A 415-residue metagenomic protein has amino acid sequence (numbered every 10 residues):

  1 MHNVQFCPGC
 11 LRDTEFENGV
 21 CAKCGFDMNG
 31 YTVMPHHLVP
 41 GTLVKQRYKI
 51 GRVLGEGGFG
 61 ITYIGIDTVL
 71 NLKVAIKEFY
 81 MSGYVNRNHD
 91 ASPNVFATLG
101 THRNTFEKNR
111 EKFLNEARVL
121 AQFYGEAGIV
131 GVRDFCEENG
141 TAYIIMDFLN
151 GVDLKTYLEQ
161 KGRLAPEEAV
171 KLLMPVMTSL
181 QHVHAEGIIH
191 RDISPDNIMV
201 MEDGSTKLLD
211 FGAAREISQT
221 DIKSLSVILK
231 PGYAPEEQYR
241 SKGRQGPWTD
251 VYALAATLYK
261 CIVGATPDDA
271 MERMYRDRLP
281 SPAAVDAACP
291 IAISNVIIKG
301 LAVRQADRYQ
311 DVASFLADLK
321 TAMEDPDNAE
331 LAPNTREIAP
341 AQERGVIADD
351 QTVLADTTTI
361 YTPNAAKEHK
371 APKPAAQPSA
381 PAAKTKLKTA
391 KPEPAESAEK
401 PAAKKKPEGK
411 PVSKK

Functional and structural regions predicted by a protein language model:
G51-G57, T62: Protein kinase glycine-rich loop
N86-F123: AlphaC helix of the eukaryotic protein kinase fold
D134-F135: Activation-segment/catalytic-loop signature of the eukaryotic protein kinase fold
E138-D153, Y157: Conserved short submotifs of the Hanks-type protein kinase catalytic core that shape the nucleotide-binding pocket
L172-L173: Activation segment signature within eukaryotic-like protein kinase domains
V176-I188: Protein kinase catalytic-loop region centered on the HRD/HxD motif
G232-N328: C-terminal lobe helix-coil module of Hanks-type protein kinase domains
